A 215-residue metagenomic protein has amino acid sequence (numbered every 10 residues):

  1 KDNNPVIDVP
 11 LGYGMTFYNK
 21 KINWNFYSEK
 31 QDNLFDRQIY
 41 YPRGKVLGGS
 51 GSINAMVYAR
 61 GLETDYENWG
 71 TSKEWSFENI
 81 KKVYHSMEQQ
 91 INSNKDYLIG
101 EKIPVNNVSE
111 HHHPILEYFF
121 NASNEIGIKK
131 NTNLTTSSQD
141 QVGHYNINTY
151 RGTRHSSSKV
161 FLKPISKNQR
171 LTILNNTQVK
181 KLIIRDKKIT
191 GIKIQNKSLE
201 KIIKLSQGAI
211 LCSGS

Functional and structural regions predicted by a protein language model:
K1-H85, K193, L211: N-terminal glycine-rich phosphate/pyrophosphate-binding loop and immediately adjacent elements
V46, I183, I202-K204: Well-ordered beta-strand positions
S52, K130, L199-I203: Short, isolated positions in well-ordered beta-strands
T71-I189, Q195: Conserved redox-cofactor binding core of oxidoreductases
Q178, G214-S215: Short glycine-/small-residue-rich Rossmann-like dinucleotide-binding loops
S198-G208, C212: Core beta-strand elements of the Rossmann-like FAD/NAD(P) dinucleotide-binding domain in flavoenzyme oxidoreductases
